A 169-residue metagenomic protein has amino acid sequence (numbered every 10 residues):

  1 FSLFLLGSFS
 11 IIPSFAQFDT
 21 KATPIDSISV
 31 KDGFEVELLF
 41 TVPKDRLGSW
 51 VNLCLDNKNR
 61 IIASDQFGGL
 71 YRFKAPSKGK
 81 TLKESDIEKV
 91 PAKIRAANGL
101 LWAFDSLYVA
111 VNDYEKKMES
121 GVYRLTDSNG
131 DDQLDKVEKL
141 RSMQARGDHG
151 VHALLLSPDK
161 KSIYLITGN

Functional and structural regions predicted by a protein language model:
F1-Q17: Bacterial Sec-dependent N-terminal signal peptides
A16-N169: Beta-propeller domains with acidic blade repeats across secreted/periplasmic ectodomains and cytosolic WD/CNH propellers
